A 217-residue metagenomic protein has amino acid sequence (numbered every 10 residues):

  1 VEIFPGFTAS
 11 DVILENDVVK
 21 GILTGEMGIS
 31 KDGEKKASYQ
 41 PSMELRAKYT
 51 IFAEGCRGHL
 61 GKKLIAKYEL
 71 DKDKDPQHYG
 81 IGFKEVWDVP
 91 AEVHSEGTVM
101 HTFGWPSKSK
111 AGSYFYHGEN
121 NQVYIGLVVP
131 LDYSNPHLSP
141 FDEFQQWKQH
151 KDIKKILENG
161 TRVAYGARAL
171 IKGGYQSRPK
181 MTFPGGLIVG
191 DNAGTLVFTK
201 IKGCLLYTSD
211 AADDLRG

Functional and structural regions predicted by a protein language model:
V1-I3, Y165-G166: Short, charged, low-hydrophobicity "junction" segments
I3-D152: Predominantly flavin-linked oxidoreductase catalytic cores and closely associated redox partners
G55, N192, D214-L215: Generic detector of well-ordered alpha-helical packing
H59-L60, L196, L215: Catalytic P-loop NTPase motifs of RecA-like helicase/translocase cores
I65, I201, D213-D214: Residue-level detector of alpha-helical segments with a strong bias toward transmembrane helices and their helix-loop
N121-L127, G190-T195, A211: Short acidic (Asp/Glu) and glycine-rich catalytic loops that position anionic groups and cofactors
N135-P136, P140-L206: FAD/FMN-dependent oxidoreductases across multiple families
Y207-L215: Conserved small/polar residues in nucleotide/adenosyl-binding loops
